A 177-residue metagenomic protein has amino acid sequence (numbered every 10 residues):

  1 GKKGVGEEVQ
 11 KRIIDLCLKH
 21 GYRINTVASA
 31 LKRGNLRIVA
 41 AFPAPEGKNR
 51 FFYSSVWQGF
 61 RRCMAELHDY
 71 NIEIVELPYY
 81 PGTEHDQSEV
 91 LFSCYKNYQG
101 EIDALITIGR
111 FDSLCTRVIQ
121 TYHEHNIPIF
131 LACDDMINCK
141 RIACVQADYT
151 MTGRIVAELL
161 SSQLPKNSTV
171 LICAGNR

Functional and structural regions predicted by a protein language model:
G1-G34: N-terminal helix-turn-helix DNA-binding module of bacterial transcription factors
Y22-E89: Amphipathic helical "hinge" segments at domain boundaries
A40, G100-R110, P128-A132, T169-A174: Periplasmic-binding protein-like
T83-D103: Short, well-structured alpha-helical segments in soluble
R110-M151: Flexible loop/hinge segments that line or gate small-molecule binding clefts
C144-L171: Hydrophobic alpha-helical segments within soluble ligand-binding/sensing domains
